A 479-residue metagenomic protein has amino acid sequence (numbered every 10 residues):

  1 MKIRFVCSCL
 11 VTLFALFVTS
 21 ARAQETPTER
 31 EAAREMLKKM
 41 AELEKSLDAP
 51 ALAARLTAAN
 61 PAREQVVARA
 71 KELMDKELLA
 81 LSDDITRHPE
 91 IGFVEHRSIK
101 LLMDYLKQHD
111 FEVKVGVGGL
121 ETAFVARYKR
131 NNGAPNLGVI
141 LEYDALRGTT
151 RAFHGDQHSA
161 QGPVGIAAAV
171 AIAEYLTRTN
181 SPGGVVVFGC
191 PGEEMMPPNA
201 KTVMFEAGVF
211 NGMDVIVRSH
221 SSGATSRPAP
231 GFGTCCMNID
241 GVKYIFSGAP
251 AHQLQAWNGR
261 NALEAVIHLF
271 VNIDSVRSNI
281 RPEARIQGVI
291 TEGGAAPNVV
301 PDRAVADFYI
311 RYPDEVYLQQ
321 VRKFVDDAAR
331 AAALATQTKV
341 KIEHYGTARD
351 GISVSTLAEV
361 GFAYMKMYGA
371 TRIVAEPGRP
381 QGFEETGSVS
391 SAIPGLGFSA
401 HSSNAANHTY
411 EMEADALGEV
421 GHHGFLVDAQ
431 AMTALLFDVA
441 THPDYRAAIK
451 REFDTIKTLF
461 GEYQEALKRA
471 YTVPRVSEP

Functional and structural regions predicted by a protein language model:
M1-F5, V186: Positively charged n-region of N-terminal signal peptides that target proteins for export
S8-F17: Bacterial N-terminal signal peptides
A21-E25: Boundary at the C-terminal end of the N-terminal hydrophobic targeting segment
T26-G184: Acidic/His- and Gly-rich active-site-bordering loop/insert found across diverse amide/peptide-bond hydrolases
A70, M74, S82, T86-P89 (+9 more regions): Sec/Tat-exported extracytoplasmic proteins
I85, L106, A126, V139 (+10 more regions): Divalent metal-coordination and catalytic microenvironments
L146-A160, Y175, T179-P301, H408: Histidine/acidic-residue-rich, glycine-tolerant segments that coordinate divalent metal ions
E264-I267, V271-P479: Metal-dependent amide/peptide-bond hydrolase catalytic core, centered on the "pita-bread" metallohydrolase fold
